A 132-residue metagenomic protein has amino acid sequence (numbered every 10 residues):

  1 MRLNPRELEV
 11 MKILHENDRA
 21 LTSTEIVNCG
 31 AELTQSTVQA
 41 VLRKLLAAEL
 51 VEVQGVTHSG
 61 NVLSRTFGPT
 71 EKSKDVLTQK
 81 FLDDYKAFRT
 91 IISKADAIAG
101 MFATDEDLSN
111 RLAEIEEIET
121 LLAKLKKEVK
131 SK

Functional and structural regions predicted by a protein language model:
M1-I13, K124, E128: Short alpha-helical segments that sit at the start of domains
L3-R6, T22, V56-T78: Short, cationic-aromatic polyanion-contact patches
V10, A40-A48: Basic amphipathic alpha-helical segments that dock to polyanions
L14-R19: Short helix-capping/hinge SLiMs at alpha-helix to coil transitions
A20-C29: Short acidic, hydrophobic short linear motifs in intrinsically disordered regions
L33-T34, V38: Short coil turns linking two alpha-helices in DNA-binding domains
L46-T57: A short, conserved structural fragment
K74-E128: Amphipathic alpha-helical dimerization/coiled-coil segments that flank or bridge DNA-binding/regulatory modules
